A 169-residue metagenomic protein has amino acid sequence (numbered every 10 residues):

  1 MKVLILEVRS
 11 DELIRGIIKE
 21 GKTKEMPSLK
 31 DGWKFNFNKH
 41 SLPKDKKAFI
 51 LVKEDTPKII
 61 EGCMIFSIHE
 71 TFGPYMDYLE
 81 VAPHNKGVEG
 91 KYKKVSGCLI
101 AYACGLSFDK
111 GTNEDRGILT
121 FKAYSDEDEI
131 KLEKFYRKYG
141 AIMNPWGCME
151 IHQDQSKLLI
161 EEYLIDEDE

Functional and structural regions predicted by a protein language model:
M1-G90, G105-T120, D126, E133-E169: Non-catalytic substrate-recognition and accessory regions of acyl/acetyltransferase enzymes
K91-A103: Glycine-rich acyl-CoA binding loop
